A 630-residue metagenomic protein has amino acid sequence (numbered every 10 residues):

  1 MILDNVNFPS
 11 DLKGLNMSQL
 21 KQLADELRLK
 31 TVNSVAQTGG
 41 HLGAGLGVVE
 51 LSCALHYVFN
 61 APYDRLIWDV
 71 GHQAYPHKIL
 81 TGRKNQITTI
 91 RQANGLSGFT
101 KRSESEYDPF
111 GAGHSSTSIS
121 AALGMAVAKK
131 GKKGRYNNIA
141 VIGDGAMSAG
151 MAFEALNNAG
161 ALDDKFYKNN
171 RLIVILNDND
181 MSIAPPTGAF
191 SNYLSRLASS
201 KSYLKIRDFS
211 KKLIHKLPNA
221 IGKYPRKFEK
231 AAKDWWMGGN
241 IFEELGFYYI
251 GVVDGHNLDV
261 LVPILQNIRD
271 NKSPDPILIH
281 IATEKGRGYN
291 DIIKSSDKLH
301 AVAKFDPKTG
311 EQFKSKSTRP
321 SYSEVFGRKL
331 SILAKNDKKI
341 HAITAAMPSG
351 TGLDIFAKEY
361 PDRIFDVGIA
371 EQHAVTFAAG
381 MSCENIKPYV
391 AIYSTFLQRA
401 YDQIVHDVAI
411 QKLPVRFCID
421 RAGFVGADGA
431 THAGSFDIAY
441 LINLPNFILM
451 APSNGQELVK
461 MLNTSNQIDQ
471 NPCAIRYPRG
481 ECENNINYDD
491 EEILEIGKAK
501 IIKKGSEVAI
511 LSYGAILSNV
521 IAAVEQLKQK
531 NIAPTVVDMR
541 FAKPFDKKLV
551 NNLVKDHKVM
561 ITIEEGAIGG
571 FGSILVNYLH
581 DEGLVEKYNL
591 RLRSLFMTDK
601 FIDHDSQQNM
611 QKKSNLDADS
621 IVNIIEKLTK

Functional and structural regions predicted by a protein language model:
M1-I79, E243-L261, D275, H280-T283: N-terminal amphipathic, basic-rich helices that act as targeting or association modules
F8-K13, V32-G40, E104-G111, G246-G251 (+7 more regions): Glycine- and acidic
L29-G131, N157: Long, structured ligand/cofactor-binding scaffold of large enzymes
A36, V48-Y57, A121-A126, G150-Y167 (+4 more regions): Short alpha-helical segments and helix-capping/turn motifs at coil-helix boundaries
T38-G40, D64-I67, F110-G111, K133-A149 (+5 more regions): A short, small-residue-rich loop immediately preceding and capping a beta-strand
T81-R83, T89-A121, G131-R135, L162-K298 (+7 more regions): Thiamine diphosphate
N138, I142-A159, G352, I364 (+4 more regions): Extended, hydrophobic alpha-helical segments in both membrane/secreted and soluble proteins
K304-K308, I442-N487: Helix-enriched interaction subdomains in cytosolic or periplasmic regions, typified by TIR/SEFIR signaling/NADase cores
